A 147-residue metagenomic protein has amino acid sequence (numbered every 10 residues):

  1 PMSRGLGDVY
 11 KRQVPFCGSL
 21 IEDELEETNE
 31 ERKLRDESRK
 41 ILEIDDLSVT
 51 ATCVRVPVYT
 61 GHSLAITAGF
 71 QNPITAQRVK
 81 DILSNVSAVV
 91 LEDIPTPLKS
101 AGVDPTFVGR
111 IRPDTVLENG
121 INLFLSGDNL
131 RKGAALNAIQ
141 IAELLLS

Functional and structural regions predicted by a protein language model:
P1-L6, Y10: Single conserved hydrophobic/aromatic residue that forms the stacking wall/gate of nucleotide- or nucleobase-binding
G7, E22-E26, A68: A generic structural signal for short
R12-Q13, Q140: Glutamine-centric residue-chemistry signal
Q13-C53: Oxyanion-binding "anion nests"
S48-S147: C-terminal active-site/capping subdomain that shapes the small-molecule cofactor and substrate pocket of enzyme
